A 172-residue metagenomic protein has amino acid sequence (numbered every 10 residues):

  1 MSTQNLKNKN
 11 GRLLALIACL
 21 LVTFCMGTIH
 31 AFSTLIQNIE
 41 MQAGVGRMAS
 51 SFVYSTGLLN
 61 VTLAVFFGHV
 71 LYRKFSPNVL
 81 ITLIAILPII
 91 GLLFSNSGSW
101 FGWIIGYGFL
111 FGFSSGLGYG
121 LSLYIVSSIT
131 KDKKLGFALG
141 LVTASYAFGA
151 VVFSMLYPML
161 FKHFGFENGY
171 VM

Functional and structural regions predicted by a protein language model:
G11-A31: Pair of pore-lining "gating" transmembrane helices in MFS-fold secondary transporters
H30, L58-F66, V151: Residue-level signature of mid-helix packing/kink "hotspots" within the transmembrane helices of 12-pass Major
S33-T62: Extracellular/periplasmic helix-loop-helix junction of adjacent transmembrane segments in MFS-like secondary
I39, L117-T130: Intracellular juxtamembrane helix-capping segments at the cytosolic ends of symmetry-related transmembrane helices
A64-S76: Helix-to-loop junctions at the C-terminal end of transmembrane segments in multipass secondary transporters
I86-S99: C-terminal ends and interior cores of transmembrane alpha-helices in multi-pass membrane transporters/permeases
G102-L117: Hydrophobic core of transmembrane alpha-helices in multi-pass small-molecule transporters, especially MFS/SLC-type
V142-M172: Helix-loop-helix hairpin linking two adjacent transmembrane segments in secondary transporters
